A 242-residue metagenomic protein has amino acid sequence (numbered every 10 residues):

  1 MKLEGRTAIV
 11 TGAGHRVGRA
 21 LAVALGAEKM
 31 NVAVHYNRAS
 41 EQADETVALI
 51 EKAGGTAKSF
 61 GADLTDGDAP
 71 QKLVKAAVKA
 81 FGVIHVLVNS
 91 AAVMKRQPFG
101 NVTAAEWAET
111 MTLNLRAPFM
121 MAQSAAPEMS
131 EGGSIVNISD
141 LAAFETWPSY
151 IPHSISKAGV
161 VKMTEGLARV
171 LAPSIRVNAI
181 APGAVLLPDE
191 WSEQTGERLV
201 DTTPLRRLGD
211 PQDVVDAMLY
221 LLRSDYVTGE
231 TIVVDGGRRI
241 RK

Functional and structural regions predicted by a protein language model:
K2, E128, D210-V234, R239: C-terminal substrate-recognition "lid" of short-chain dehydrogenase/reductases
T7, G14-R16: Conserved glycine-rich cofactor-binding loop
M30-D44: Conserved glycine-rich Rossmann-like NAD(P)H-binding loop of the short-chain dehydrogenase/reductase
S40, G61-L73, A104, P211-D213: The beta1-alpha1 cofactor-binding region of Rossmann-like NAD(H)/NADP(H)-dependent oxidoreductases
P98-F99, E106-A108, W191, L199: Substrate-binding pocket helix/loop in short-chain dehydrogenase/reductase
A122, S156, T164: Active-site helix of classical SDR
P127, A168-P173: Alpha-helical segment proximal to the catalytic Tyr-Lys
